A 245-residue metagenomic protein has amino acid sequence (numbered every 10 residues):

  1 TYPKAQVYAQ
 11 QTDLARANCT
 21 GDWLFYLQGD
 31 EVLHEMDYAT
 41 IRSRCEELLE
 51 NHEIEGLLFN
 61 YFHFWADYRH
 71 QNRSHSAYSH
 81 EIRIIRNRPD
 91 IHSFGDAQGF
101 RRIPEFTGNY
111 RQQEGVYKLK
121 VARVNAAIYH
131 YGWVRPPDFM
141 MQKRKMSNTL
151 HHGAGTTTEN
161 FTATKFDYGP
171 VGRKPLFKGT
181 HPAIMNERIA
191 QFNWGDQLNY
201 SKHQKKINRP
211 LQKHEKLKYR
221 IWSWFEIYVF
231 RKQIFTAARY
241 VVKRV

Functional and structural regions predicted by a protein language model:
T1-W23: Active-site-proximal specificity loops/subdomain of glycosyltransferases
V7-D13, E35-V245: Catalytic-site signature of metal-activated, phosphate-bearing donor transferases, centered on the GT-A/GT-A-like
G21-H34: Short beta-strand-to-loop acidic/aromatic patch adjacent to the donor-nucleotide binding site
